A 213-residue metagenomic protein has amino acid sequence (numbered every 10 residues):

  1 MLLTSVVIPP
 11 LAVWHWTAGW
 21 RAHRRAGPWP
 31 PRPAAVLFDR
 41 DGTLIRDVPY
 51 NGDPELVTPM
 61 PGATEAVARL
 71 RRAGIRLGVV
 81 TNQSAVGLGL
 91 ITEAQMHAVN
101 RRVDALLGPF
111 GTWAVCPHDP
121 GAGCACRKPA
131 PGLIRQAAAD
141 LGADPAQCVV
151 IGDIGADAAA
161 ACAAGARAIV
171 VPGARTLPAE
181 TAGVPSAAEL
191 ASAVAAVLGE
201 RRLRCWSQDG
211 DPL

Functional and structural regions predicted by a protein language model:
M1-R32: Juxtamembrane C-terminal module of membrane proteins
H23-R40, G199-L213: Non-catalytic pre-domain segments flanking phosphatase-related domains
P31-G78: Active-site neighborhood of HAD-like aspartate-dependent phosphohydrolases
V48, D53, A85-L90, D119-C124 (+1 more regions): A short acidic, helix-capping loop that chelates divalent metal ions and anchors anionic groups
A63, V67-N100, F110-A122, A161: Substrate-recognition element of Asp-dependent hydrolases with the DxDx(T/V) motif
V99-V115, P178-G199: Structural recognition of alpha->loop->beta junctions
A125-A156: Conserved Lys-Pro-Asp/Glu-containing loop-to-beta segment of HAD-superfamily phosphomonoesterases, centered on
V149-P185: Acidic, Mg2+-coordinating phosphoryl-transfer loop and its flanking beta/alpha structural elements, shared across
